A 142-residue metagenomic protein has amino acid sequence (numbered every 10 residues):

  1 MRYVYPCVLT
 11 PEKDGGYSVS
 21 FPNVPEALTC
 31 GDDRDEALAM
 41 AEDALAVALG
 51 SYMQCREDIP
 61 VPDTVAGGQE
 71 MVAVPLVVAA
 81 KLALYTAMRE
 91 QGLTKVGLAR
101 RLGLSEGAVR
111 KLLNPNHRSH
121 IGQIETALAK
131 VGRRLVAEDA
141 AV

Functional and structural regions predicted by a protein language model:
M1-Q54: DNA-contacting interfaces and partner/effector-binding or oligomerization modules in DNA-centric proteins
M1-Y5, E42-G107, K111-H117, G122-I124: Short, charged, surface-exposed hinge/linker loops at domain edges that act as mobile lids or interdomain connectors
S18, D58, R134-V136: Residues at or immediately flanking beta-strands
G122-E138: DNA major-groove recognition helix of helix-turn-helix/homeodomain DNA-binding modules
A140-V142: Short amphipathic recognition helices of helix-turn-helix/homeodomain-type DNA-binding modules
